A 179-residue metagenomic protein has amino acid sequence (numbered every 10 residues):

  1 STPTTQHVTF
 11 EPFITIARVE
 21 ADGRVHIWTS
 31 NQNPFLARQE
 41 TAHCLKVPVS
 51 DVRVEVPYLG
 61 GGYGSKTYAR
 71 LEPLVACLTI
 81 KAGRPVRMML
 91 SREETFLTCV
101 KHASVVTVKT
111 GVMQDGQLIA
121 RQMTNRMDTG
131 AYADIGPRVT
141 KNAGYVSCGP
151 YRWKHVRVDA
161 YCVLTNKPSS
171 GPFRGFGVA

Functional and structural regions predicted by a protein language model:
S1-A179: Structural alpha/beta core scaffold segments of enzyme domains
